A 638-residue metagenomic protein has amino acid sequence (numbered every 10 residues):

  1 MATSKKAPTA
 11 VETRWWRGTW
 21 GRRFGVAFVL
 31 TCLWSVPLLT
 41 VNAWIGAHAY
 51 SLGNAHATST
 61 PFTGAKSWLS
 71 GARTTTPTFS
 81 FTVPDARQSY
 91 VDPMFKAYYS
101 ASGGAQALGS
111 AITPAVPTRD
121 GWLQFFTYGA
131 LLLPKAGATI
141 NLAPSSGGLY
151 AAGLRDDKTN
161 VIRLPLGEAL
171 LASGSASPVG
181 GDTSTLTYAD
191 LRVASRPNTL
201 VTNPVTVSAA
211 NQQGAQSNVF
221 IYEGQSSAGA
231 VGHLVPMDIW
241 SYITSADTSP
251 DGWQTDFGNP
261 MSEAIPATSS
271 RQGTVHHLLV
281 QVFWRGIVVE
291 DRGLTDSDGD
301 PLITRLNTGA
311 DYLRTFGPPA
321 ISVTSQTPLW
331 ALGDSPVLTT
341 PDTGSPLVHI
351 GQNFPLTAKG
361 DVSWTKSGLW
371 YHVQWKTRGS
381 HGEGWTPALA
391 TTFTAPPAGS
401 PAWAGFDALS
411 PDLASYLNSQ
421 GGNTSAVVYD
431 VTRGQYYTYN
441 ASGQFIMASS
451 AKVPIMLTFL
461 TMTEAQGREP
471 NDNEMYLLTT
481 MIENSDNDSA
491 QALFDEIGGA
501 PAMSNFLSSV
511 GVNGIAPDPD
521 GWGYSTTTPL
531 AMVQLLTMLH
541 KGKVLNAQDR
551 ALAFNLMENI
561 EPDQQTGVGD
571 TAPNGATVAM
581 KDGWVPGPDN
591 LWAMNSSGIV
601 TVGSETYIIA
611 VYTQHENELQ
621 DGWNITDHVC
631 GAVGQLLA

Functional and structural regions predicted by a protein language model:
A10-C32: N-terminal Sec-pathway targeting helices
W34-S335, G360-T365, H381-A388: Extended, compositionally biased repeat/scaffold regions that form elongated interaction surfaces
I321-T324, H372-P401: Boundary regions of SH3-family modules and the immediately adjacent low-complexity/disordered segments in eukaryotic
T339-P355: SH3/SH3-like (including bacterial SH3b) beta-barrel domains that bind proline-rich motifs or cell-wall ligands
K366-H372: Short aromatic-glycine-enriched beta-strand elements
G399-R433, Y437, A492-A638: Penicillin-recognizing serine hydrolase domain
G434, Q444-R468, M481, I609: Active-site SXXK
T461-T479, G499-P501, A547: Short, well-structured active-site flanking segments
